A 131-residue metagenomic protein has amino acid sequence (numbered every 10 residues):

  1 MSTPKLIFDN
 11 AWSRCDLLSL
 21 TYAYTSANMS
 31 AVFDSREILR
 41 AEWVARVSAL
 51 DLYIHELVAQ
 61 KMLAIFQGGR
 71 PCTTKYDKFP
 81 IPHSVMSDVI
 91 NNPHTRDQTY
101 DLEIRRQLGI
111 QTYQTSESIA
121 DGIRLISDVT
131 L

Functional and structural regions predicted by a protein language model:
M1-V44, E56, Q67-G69, T73-D77: Charged alpha-helical initiation segments
D16, L50-D51: Structural signal for well-ordered, non-membrane alpha-helices
A45-R46, Y53, L57-L131: Helix-loop junctions and short alpha-helical segments
